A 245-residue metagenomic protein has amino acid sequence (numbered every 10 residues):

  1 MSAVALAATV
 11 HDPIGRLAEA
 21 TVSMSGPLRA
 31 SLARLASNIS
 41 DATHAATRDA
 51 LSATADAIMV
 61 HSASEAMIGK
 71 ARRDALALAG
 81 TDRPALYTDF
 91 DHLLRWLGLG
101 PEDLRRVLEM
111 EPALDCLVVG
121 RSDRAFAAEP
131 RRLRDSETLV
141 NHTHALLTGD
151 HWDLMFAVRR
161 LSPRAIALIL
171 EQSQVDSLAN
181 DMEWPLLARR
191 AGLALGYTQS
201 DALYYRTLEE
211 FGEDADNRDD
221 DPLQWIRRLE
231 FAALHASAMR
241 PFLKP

Functional and structural regions predicted by a protein language model:
A8-L32, A42-A46: Short, well-formed alpha-helical segments that are part of the catalytic scaffolds of diverse glycosyltransferases
R73-P84: Active-site nucleotide-sugar/metal-binding loop of Leloir-type enzymes
D82-R95: Short beta-strand-to-loop acidic/aromatic patch adjacent to the donor-nucleotide binding site
L93-A125: Conserved donor-nucleotide/metal-binding helix-loop-beta segment in metal-dependent transferases, i.e., the alpha-helix
A113-L154: Short, flexible, basic/aromatic active-site loop/helix in glycosyltransferases
V140-T143, L154-L170: Conserved nucleotide-sugar donor-binding and metal-coordinating catalytic region shared by glycosyltransferases
E171-E183: Donor nucleotide-sugar recognition loop
M182-P185, R189-P245: C-terminal catalytic/acceptor-binding lobe
